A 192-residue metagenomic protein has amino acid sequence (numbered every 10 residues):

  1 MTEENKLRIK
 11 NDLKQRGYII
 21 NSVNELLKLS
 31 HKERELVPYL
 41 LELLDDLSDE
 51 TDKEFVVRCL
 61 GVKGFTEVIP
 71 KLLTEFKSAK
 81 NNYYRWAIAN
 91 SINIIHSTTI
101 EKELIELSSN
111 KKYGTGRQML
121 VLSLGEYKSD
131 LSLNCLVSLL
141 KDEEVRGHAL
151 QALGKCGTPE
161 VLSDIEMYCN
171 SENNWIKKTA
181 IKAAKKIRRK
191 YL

Functional and structural regions predicted by a protein language model:
M1-L7: Intrinsically disordered, serine/threonine- and proline-rich low-complexity regions of large eukaryotic regulatory
N11-K32, E42-D46, T51-F65, T74 (+6 more regions): Structural detector for internal amphipathic alpha-helices that build alpha-solenoid repeat scaffolds
L36-V37, I69, E101, L133 (+1 more regions): Core helices of alpha-solenoid repeat scaffolds
K141-E143, D164, N174: Alpha-helical scaffold repeats of the Armadillo/HEAT/TPR superfamily
